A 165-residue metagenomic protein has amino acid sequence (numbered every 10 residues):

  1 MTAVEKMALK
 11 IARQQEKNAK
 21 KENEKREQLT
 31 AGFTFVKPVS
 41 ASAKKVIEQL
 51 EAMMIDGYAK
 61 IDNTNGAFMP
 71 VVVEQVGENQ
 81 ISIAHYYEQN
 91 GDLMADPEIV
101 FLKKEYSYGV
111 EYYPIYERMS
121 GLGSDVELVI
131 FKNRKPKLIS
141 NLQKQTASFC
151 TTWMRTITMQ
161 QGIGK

Functional and structural regions predicted by a protein language model:
M1, G164-K165: Short intrinsically disordered terminal tails
M1, V36-V39, A43, K135 (+1 more regions): Intrinsic-disorder-associated interaction segments
M1-V4, A8, E78, G109-Y112: Intrinsically disordered, low-complexity regions
T2-F68: N-terminal "first-domain core" detector
P38-Q49, N79-I81, Y86, R118-F131: C-terminal and inter-domain tail/linker signature
I47, V71-V73, I83, P114 (+1 more regions): Generic structural hydrophobic/aromatic packing signal, biased to beta-strands
A59-K104: Amphipathic, interaction-prone secondary-structure segments
A95-G164: An exposed acidic His-Trp-rich patch
